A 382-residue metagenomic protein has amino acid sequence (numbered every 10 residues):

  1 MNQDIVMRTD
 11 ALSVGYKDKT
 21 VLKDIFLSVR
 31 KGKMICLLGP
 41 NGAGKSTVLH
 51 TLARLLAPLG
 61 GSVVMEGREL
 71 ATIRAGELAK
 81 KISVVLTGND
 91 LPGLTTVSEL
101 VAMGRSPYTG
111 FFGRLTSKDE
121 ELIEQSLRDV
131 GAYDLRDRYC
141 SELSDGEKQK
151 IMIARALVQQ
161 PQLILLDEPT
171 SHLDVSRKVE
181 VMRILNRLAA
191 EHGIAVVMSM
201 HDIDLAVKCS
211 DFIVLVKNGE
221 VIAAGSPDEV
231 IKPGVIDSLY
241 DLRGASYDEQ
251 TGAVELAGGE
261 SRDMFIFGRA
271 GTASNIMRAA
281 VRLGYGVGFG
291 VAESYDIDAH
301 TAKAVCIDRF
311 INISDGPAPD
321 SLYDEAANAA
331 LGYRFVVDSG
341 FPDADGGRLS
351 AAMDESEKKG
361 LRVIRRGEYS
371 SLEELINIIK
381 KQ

Functional and structural regions predicted by a protein language model:
A53: Helix-to-loop junction immediately C-terminal to a conserved catalytic motif
G61-E69, L78: Conserved ABC transporter NBD signature motif
A102, S117-D137: Conserved ABC ATPase "signature" region
G113-R114, Y139-L143, E147: Conserved ABC ATPase signature
Q160: Conserved catalytic motifs of ABC-family nucleotide-binding domains
I164-E168: Catalytic Walker B motif of ABC-type/P-loop ATPase nucleotide-binding domains
D241-A318, V337-S339, D345-G347, R362-Q382: ABC ATPase nucleotide-binding domains
